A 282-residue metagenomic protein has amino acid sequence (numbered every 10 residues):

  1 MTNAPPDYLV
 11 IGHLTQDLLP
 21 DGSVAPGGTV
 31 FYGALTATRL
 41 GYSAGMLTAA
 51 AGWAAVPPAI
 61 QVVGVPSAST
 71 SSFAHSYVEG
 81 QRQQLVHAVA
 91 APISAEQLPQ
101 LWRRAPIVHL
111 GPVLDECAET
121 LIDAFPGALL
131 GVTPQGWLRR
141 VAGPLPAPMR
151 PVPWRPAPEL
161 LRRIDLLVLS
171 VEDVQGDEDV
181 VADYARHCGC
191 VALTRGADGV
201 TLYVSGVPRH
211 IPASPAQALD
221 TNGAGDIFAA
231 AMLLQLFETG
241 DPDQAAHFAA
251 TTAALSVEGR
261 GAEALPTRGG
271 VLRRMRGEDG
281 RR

Functional and structural regions predicted by a protein language model:
T2-A4, P153, V180-R282: Conserved phosphate-binding/catalytic region of the ribokinase-like
A4-V10, T15-V24, T38-G131, R274-R282: Conserved N-terminal subdomain of the carbohydrate kinase-like
T15-L18, W137-L138, A216-Q217: A short, flexible beta-alpha/helix-coil linker loop
P20-V24, G143-L145, V181, R260-A262: Short, solvent-exposed loop/turn segments at secondary-structure boundaries
G28-R39: Histidine-anchored nucleotide/phosphate-binding helix
L35, F73-S76, G199-Y203: Short beta-strand scaffold segments in enzyme catalytic cores
I107-A182, D198-G199: Conserved beta-alpha-beta core of the PfkB/ribokinase-like small-molecule kinase fold
